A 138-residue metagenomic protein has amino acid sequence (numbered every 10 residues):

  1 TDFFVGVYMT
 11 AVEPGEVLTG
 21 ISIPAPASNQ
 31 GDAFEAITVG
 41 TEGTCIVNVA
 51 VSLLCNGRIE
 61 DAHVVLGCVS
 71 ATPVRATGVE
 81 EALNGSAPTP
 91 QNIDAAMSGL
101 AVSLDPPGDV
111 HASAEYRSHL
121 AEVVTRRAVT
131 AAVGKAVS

Functional and structural regions predicted by a protein language model:
T1-S138: C-terminal structural segment of proteins
